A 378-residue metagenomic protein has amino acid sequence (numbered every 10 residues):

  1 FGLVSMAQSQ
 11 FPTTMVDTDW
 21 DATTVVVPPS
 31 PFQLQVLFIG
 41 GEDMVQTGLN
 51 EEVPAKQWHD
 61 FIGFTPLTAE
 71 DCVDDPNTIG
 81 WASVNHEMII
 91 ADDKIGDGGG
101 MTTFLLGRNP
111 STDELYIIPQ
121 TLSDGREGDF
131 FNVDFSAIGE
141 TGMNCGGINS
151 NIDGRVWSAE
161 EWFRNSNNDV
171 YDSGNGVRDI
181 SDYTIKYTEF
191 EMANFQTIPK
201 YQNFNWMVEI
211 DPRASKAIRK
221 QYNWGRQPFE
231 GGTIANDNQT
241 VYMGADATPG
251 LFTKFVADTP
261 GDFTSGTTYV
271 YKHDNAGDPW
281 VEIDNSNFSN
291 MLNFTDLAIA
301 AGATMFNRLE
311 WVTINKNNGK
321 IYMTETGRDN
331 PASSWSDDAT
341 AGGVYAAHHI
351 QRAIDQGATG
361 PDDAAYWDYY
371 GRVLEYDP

Functional and structural regions predicted by a protein language model:
F1-S9: Sec-dependent, cleavable N-terminal signal peptides
Q8-P378: Conserved small-residue
